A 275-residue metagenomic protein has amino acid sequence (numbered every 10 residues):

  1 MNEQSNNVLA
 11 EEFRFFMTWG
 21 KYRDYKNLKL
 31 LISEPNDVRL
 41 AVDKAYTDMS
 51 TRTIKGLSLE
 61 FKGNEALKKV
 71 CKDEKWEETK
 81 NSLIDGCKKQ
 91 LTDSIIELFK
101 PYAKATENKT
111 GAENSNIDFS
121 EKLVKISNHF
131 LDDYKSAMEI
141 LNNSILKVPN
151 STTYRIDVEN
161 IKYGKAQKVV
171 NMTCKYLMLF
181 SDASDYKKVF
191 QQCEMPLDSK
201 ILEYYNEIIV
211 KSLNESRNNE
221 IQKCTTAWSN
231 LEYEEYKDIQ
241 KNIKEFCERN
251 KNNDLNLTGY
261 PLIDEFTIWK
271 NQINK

Functional and structural regions predicted by a protein language model:
M1-P35, R39, E139-T152, V158-N171 (+1 more regions): C-terminal accessory module of base-excision DNA glycosylases/AP lyases that mediates lesion recognition and DNA
N2-N160: Phosphate/adenylate-binding glycine loop and adjacent helical scaffold
